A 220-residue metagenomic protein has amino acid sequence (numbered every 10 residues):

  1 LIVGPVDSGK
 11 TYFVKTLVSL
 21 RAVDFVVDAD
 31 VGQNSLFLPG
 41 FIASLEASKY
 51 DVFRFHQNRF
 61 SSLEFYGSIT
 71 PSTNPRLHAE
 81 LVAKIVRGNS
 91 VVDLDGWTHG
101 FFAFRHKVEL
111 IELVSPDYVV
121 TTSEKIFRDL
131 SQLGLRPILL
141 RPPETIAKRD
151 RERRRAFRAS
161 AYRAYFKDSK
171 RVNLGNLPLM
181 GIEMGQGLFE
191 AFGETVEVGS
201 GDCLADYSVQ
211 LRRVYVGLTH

Functional and structural regions predicted by a protein language model:
L1-V3, D7, T16, L20 (+2 more regions): Preference for solvent-exposed, low-hydrophobicity sequence contexts
K10: Conserved lysine of the Walker
V23-F37: Short beta-strand-centered segment that lines the nucleotide-binding/catalytic pocket of NTP-utilizing
D24, S90, P137: Hydrophobic anchor at the start of a short beta-strand that flanks the dinucleotide cofactor-binding loop
Q33-I69, R76, P116-V119: Catalytic or ion-translocation cores adjacent to nucleophile or general acid/base/metal-coordination motifs in diverse
L36-F41, F102-F104, S131-Q132: Short acidic, glycine/serine/threonine-rich loops at helix termini
S62-V114: Phosphate-binding/switch loop-helix module in NTP-utilizing enzymes
